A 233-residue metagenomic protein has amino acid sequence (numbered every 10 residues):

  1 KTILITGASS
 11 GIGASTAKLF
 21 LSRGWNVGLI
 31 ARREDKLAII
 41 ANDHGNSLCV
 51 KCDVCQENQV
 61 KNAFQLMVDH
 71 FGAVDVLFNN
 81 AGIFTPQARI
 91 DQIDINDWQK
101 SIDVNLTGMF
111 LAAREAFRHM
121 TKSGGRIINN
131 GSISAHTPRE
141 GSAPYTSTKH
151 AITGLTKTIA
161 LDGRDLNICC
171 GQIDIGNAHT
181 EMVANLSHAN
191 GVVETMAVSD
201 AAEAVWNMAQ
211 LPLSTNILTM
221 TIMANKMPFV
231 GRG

Functional and structural regions predicted by a protein language model:
S9-S10: Conserved glycine-rich cofactor-binding loop
R23-I39: Conserved glycine-rich Rossmann-like NAD(P)H-binding loop of the short-chain dehydrogenase/reductase
C52-N62, I95: The beta1-alpha1 cofactor-binding region of Rossmann-like NAD(H)/NADP(H)-dependent oxidoreductases
A88-I90, D97-Q99: Substrate-binding pocket helix/loop in short-chain dehydrogenase/reductase
A113, T148: Active-site helix of classical SDR
S132: Residue(s) in the substrate-gating loop at a strand-loop-helix junction that position the organic substrate next
I168, Q172-I173, H188-V230: C-terminal helical subdomain
